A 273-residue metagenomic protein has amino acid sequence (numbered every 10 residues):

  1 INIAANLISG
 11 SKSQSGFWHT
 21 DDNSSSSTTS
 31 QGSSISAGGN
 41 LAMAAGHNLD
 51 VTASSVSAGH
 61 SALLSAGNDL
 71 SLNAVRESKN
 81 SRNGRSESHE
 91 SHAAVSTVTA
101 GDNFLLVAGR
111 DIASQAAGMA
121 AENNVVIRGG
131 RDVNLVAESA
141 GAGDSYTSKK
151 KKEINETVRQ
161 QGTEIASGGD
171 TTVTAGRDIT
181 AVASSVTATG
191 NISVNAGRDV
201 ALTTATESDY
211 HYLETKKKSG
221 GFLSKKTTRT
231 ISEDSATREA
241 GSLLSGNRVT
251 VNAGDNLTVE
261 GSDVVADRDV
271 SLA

Functional and structural regions predicted by a protein language model:
I1-A273: Binding/recognition "hotspot" determinant
